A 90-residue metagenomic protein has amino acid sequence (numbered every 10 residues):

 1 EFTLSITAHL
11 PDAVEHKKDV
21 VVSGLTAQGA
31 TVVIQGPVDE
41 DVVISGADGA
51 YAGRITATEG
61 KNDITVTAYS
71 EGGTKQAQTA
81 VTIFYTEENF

Functional and structural regions predicted by a protein language model:
E1-F90: Ser/Thr-rich low-complexity repeats and stalk/linker segments
